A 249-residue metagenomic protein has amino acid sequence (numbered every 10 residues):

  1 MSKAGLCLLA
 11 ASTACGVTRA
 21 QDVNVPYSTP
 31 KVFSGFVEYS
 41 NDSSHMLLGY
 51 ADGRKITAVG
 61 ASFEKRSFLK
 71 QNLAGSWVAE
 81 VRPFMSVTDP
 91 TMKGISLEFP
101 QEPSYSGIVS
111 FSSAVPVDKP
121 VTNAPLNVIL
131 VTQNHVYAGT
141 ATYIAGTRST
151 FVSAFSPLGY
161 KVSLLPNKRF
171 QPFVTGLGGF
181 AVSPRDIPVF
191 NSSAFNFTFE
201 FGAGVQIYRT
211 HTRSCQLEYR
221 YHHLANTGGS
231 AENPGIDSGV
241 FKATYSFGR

Functional and structural regions predicted by a protein language model:
T18-S67, S238-G248: Short glycine/proline- and aromatic-enriched beta-strand/turn motifs that initiate or cap beta-hairpins
A20-K31, R66-W77, L165-P172, R209-C215 (+1 more regions): Short loop/turn motifs that connect adjacent beta-strands in outer-membrane beta-barrel proteins
N24-T29, G204-R249: Predominantly the C-terminal beta-signal and adjacent terminal strand-loop region of outer-membrane beta-barrel
T29-K31, G53-V59, S149-S156, F170 (+2 more regions): Residues that define the transmembrane beta-barrel architecture of outer-membrane proteins
T29-V37, T57, G75-V81, P172-G178 (+3 more regions): Transmembrane beta-strands of outer-membrane beta-barrel proteins
V37-S43, T57, V81-D89, G178-D186 (+3 more regions): Transmembrane beta-strands of outer-membrane beta-barrel pores
H45-A51, T142-T147, R185-N191, N226-N233: Extracellular loop and loop/strand-boundary signature of outer-membrane beta-barrel proteins
T57-R185: Gram-negative (and chloroplast) outer-membrane scaffold detector with strong preference for beta-barrel transmembrane
